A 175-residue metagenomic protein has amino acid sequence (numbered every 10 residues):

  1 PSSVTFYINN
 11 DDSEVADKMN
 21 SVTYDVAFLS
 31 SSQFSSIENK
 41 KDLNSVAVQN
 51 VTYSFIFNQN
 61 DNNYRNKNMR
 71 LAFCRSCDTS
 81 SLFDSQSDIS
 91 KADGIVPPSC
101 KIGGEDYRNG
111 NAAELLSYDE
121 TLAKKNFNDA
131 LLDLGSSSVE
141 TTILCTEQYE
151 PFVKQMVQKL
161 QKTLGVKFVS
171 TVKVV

Functional and structural regions predicted by a protein language model:
P1-S35: Ligand-site clamp/hinge motif
S2, S13-D17, S21, F55 (+7 more regions): Solvent-exposed, polar/charged alpha-helical surfaces in well-ordered, non-transmembrane soluble domains, broadly
T5, N58-N62, R108-S117, C145-E147: Second-shell loop/turn segments in exported
T5-Y7, N44-V46, V169-V175: General small-molecule cofactor/ligand-binding pocket signal
S35-A47: Ligand-binding "clamshell"
V51-S99, S138-Q148: Alpha-helical secondary-structure segments
I89-A130, P151: Structural transition elements
D129-V175: Ligand/substrate-recognition segments at binding pockets and active sites
